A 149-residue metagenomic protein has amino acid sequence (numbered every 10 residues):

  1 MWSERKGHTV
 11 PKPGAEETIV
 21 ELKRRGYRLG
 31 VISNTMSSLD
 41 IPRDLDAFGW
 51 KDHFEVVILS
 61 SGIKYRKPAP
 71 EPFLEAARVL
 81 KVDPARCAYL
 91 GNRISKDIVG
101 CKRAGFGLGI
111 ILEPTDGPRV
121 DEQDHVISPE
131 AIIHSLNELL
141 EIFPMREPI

Functional and structural regions predicted by a protein language model:
M1-P13: Metal-dependent phosphoesterase signature
V10, E16, V20-K23, R28 (+1 more regions): Asp-based, Mg2+/Mn2+-dependent phosphohydrolase catalytic module
